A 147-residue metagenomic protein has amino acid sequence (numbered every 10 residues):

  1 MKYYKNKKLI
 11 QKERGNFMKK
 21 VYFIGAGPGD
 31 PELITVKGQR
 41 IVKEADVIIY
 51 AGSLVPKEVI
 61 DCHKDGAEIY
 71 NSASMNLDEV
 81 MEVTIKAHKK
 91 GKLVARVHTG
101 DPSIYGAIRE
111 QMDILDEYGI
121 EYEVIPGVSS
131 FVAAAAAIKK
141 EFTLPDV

Functional and structural regions predicted by a protein language model:
K2-F17: Short, Lys/Arg-enriched N-terminal segments with co-localized hydrophobic residues within the first ~10-30 amino acids
M18-S74: Glycine-rich, flexible N-terminal cofactor/catalytic loop recognition
K19-V21, K89-V94: A contiguous loop/helix-start segment that scaffolds small-molecule binding in enzyme catalytic cores
G27, V97, G127: Active-site glycine-centered loops adjacent to acidic/histidine catalytic or metal-binding residues that shape
I41, V83-K92: Glycine-rich phosphate/diphosphate-binding loops that line cofactor/substrate pockets in enzymes
P56-K57, L77-D78, S129-A133: Short gly/pro/ser/thr-enriched loop/turn and capping motifs at secondary-structure boundaries
A73-I85: Glycine-rich, highly charged phosphate/nucleotide-binding loops
D101-V147: Class I SAM-dependent methyltransferase SAM-binding "motif I" and its flanking Rossmann-like core
